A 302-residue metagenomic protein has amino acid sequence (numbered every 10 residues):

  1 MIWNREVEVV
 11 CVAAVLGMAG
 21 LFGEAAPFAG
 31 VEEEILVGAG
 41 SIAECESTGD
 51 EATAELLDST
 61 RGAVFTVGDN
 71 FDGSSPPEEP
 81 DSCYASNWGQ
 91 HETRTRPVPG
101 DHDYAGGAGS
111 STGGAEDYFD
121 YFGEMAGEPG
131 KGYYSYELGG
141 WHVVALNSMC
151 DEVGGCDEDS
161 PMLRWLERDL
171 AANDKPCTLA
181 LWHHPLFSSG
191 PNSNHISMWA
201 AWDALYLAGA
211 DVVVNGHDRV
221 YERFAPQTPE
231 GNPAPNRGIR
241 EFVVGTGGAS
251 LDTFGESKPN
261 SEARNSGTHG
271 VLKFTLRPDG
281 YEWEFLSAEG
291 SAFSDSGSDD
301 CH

Functional and structural regions predicted by a protein language model:
I2-C11: Bacterial N-terminal signal peptides that target proteins for export
V10-G20: Bacterial N-terminal signal peptides
L16, A26-F28: Cleavable N-terminal signal peptides
F28-S82, D159-S160, R168, S188-S189: N-terminal active-site segment of His-dependent metallophosphoesterases
L36-G38, V64-T66, P97-V98, A180 (+1 more regions): Residue-level marker for buried hydrophobic side chains located in beta-strands that build the well-ordered beta-sheet
S41, G68-D69, G100-D101, L146 (+2 more regions): Active-site glycine-centered loops adjacent to acidic/histidine catalytic or metal-binding residues that shape
D58, P76-T178, S193, S197-L207 (+3 more regions): Extended active-site neighborhood of metal-dependent phosphoesterases/phosphodiesterases
W283-F293: Short, solvent-exposed aromatic-acidic interface loops
